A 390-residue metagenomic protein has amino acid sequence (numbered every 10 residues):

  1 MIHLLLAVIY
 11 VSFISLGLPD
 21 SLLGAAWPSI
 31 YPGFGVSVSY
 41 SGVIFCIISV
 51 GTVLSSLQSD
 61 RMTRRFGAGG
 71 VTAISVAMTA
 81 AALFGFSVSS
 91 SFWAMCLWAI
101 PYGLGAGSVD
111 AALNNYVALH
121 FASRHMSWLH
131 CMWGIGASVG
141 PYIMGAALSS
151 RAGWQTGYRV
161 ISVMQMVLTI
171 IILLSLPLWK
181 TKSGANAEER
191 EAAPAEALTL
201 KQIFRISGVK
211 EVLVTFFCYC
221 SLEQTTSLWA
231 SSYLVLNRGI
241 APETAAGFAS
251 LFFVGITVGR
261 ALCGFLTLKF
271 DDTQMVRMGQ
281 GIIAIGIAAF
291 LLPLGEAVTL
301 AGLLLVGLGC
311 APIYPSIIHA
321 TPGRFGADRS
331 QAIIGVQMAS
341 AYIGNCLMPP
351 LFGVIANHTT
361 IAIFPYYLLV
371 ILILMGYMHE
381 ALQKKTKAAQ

Functional and structural regions predicted by a protein language model:
L23-G24, S207-S250, V254-T257: Extracytoplasmic gate region of multi-pass secondary transporters
I30-Y31, M62-T63, I143-A152, L234-V235 (+2 more regions): Interfacial helix-cap and linker-helix signal at transmembrane-aqueous boundaries of multi-pass secondary transporters
G35, G67, V88-W93, G239 (+2 more regions): Helix-breaking motifs and short loop linkers at transmembrane-helix boundaries and internal kinks in secondary membrane
L54-W93: Conserved MFS/SLC helix-loop-helix module at the cytosolic interface between two early adjacent transmembrane helices
S55-G67, G259-D271, A356: Helix-to-loop junctions at the C-terminal end of transmembrane segments in multipass secondary transporters
W98-M132: Cytoplasmic helix-loop-helix junction between adjacent transmembrane helices in 12-TM secondary transporters
L129-T181: Helix-loop-helix hairpin linking two adjacent transmembrane segments in secondary transporters
R324-I361: A late C-terminal transmembrane helix in Major Facilitator Superfamily
